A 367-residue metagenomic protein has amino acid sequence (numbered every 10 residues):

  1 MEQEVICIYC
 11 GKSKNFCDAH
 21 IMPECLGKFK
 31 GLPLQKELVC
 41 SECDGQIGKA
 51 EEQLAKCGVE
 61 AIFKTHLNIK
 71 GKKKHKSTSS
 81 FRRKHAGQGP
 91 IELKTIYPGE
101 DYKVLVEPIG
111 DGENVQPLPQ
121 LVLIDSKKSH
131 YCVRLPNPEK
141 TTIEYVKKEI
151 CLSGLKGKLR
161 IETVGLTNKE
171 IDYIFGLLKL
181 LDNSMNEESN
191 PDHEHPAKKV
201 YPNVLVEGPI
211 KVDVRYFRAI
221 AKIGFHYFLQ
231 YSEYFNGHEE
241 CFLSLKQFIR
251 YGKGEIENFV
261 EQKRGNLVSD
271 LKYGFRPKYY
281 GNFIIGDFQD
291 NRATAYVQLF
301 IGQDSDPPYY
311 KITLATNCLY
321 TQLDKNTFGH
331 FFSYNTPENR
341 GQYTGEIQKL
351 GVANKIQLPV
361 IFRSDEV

Functional and structural regions predicted by a protein language model:
E2, L32-V367: Alpha-helical structural context detector biased toward long hydrophobic helices
E2-Q3, K12: Short, well-ordered loop/turn elements at secondary-structure boundaries
I6, N15, D44: Cys/His-rich short segments
C7-C10, C40: Short cysteine-rich clusters marking metal-coordination/redox-active sites
K12-G31: Histidine-centered nuclease catalytic patch
